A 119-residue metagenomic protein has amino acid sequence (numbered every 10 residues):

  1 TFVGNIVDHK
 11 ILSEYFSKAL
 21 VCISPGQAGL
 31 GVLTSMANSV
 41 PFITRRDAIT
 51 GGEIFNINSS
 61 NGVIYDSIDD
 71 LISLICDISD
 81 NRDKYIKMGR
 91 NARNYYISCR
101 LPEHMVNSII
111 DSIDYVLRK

Functional and structural regions predicted by a protein language model:
T1-I6, S59: Nucleotide-activated donor-binding/catalytic signature segment of Leloir-type glycosyltransferases, i.e., the conserved
I6-K10, G29, I68, I78: Structural motif corresponding to alpha-helix initiation and N-cap regions
H9-S13, L30-L33, A48-N56: Short glycine/proline-enriched, acidic/aromatic patches that form the donor-sugar handling elements
E14-Q27, V40-P41: Acidic donor-binding loop of glycosyltransferase active sites
P41-I49: Short hydrophobic beta-strand element within catalytic cores of glycosyltransferases and related nucleotide-activated
G52-C76: Change "using UDP/GDP/dTDP sugars" to "using nucleotide sugars
R82-D114: A charged, aromatic-enriched C-terminal amphipathic alpha-helix characteristic of glycosyltransferases across folds
